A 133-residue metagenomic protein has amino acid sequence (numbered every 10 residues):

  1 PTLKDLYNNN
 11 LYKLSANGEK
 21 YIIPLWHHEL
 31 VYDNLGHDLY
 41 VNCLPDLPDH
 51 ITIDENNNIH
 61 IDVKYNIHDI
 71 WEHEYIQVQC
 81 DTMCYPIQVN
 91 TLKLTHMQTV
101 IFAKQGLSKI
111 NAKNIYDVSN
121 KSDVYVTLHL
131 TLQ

Functional and structural regions predicted by a protein language model:
D5-Q133: Intrinsically disordered, low-complexity linker/assembly segments
